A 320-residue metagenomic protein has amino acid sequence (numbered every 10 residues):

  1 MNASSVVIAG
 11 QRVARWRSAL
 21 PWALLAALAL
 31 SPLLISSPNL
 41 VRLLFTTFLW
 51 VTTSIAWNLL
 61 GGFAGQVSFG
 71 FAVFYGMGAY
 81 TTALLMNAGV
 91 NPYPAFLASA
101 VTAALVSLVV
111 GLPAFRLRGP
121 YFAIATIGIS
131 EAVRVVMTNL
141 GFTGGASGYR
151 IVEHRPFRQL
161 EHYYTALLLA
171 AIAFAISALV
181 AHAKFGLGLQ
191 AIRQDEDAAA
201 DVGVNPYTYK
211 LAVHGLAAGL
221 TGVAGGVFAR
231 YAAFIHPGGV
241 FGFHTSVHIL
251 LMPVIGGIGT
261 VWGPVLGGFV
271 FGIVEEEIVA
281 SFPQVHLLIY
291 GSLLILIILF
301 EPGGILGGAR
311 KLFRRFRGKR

Functional and structural regions predicted by a protein language model:
M1-A29, Q194, A200-T208, I278-R320: Cytosolic-side transmembrane-helix boundaries in multi-pass membrane proteins
M1-T52, T81, A88-G89, Y93-A95 (+1 more regions): Membrane-interfacial amphipathic/re-entrant helices at transmembrane-helix boundaries
A27, S31-I35, L108, P156-I192 (+3 more regions): Alpha-helical transmembrane segments of multi-pass integral membrane proteins
S37-N87, L112-F122, A191, E196-A200 (+1 more regions): Single transmembrane alpha-helix segments in multi-pass membrane proteins
L44, S68, T81, S107 (+13 more regions): Generic structural signal for small/hydrophobic residues in well-ordered secondary structure, especially within
A72, L211-F300: Transmembrane alpha-helical segments in multi-pass inner-membrane proteins
A79, G89-E131, L266-F269: Alpha-helical transmembrane segments within multi-pass membrane transporters and channels
T126-Q159, T165, G186, P283 (+1 more regions): Extracellular/periplasmic helix-loop junction at the C-terminal end of a transmembrane helix in multi-pass membrane
